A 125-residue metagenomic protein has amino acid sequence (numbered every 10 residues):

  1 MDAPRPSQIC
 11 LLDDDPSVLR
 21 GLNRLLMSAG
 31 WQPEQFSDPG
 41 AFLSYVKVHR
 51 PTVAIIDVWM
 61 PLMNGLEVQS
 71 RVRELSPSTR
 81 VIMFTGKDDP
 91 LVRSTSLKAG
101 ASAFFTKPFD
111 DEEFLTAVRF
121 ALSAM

Functional and structural regions predicted by a protein language model:
P16-E34: Two-component/phosphorelay signaling modules centered on CheY-like receiver
Q35-V53: Acidic, metal-coordinating helix/loop segments flanking the phosphotransfer/catalytic sites of two-component signaling
S37-D38, M63-E67: Acidic catalytic/metal-coordinating carboxylates
S44, L66-P77: Short amphipathic alpha-helix used as the core "switch/output" element in two-component signaling
M60: Receiver (REC) domain active-site loop signature in two-component systems and cognate sites in sensor histidine kinases
L91, F109-R119: C-terminal output helix
